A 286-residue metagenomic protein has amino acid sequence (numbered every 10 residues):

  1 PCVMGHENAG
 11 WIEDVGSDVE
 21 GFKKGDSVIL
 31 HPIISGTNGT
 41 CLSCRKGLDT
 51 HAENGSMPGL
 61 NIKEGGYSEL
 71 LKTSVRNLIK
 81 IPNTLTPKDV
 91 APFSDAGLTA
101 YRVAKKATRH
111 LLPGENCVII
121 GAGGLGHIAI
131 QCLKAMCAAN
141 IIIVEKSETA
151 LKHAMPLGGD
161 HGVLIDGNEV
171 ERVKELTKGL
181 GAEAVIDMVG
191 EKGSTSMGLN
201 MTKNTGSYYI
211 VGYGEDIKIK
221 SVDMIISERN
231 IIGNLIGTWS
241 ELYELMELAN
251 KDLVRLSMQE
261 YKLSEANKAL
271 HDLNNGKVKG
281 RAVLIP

Functional and structural regions predicted by a protein language model:
P1-L42, P82-L85: Glycine-rich beta-strand-centered segment in the early N-terminal region that forms part of a ligand/cofactor-binding
E7-A9, S27, S43, L70 (+3 more regions): Residue-level marker of beta-strand positions
G21, P32-I79, N83: Cysteine-cluster motifs in flexible loop/terminal segments that predominantly coordinate metals
R76-L78, N83-G167, E171-R172: Mid-domain Rossmann-like dinucleotide-binding core that forms the NAD(H)/NADP(H) cofactor-binding site
T108-P113, M136, L151-N230: Glycine-rich cofactor phosphate-binding loops and adjacent beta1-alpha1 units of small-molecule cofactor enzyme domains
I143, E148, S196-N200, W239-P286: C-terminal hydrophobic helical "lid"/dimerization subdomain of Rossmann-like NAD(P)H-dependent oxidoreductases
S207-Y209, I219-Q259: Rossmann-fold dehydrogenase core element
